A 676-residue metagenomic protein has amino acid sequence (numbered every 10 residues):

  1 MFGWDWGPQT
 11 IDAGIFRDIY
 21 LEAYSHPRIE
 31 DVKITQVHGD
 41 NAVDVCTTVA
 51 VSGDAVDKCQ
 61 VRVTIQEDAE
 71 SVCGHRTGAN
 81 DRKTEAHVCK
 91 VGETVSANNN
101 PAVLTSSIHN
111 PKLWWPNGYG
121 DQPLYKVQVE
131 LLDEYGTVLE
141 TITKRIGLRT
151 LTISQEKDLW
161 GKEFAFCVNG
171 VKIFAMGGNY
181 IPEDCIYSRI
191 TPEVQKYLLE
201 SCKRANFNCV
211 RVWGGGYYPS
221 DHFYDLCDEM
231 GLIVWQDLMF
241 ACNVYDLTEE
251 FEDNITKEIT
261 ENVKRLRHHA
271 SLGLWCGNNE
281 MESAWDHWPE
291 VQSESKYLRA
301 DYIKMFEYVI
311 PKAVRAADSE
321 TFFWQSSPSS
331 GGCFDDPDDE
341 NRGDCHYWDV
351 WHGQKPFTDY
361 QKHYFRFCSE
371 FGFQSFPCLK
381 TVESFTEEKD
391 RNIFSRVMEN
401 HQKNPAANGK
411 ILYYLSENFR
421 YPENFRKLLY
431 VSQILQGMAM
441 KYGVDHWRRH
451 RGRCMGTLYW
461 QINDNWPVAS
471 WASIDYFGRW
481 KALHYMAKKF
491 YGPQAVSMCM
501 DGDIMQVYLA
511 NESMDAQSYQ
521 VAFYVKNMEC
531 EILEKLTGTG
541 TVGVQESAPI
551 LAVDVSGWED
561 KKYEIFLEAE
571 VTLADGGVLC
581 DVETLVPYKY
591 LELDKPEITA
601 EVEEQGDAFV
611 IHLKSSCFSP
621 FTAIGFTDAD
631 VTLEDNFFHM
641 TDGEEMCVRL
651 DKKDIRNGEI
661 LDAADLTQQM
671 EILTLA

Functional and structural regions predicted by a protein language model:
M1-C209, R449-H450, C454, R479 (+1 more regions): Secreted/periplasmic carbohydrate-active enzymes, especially glycoside hydrolases
W6, K58, G178, V212 (+3 more regions): Generic detector of well-ordered alpha-helical packing
T10-G14, L21, W275, K312-R315 (+2 more regions): Substrate-binding clefts and catalytic carboxylate motifs of secreted carbohydrate-active enzymes
E22-K33, P111, Y135-N243, E252-L274 (+1 more regions): Active-site-adjacent substrate/metal-binding segments within catalytic domains of carbohydrate-active enzymes
G74, K157, Y187-I190, H222-F223 (+3 more regions): Short, solvent-exposed loop/turn and secondary-structure capping segments
S154, P182-C185, Y217-S220, C242-V244 (+9 more regions): Flexible loop/turn segments at secondary-structure boundaries
E229, D246-F334, F477: Active-site neighborhood of glycoside hydrolase catalytic domains
N243-L247, A487: Short, charged, surface-exposed secondary-structure boundary motifs
